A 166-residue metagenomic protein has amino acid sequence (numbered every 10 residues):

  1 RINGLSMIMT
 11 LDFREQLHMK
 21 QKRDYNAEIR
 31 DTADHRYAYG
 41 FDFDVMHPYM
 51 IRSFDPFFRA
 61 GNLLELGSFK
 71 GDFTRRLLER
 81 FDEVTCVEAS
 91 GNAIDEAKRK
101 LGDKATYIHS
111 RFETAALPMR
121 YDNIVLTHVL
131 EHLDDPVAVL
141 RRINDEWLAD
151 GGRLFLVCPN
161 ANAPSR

Functional and structural regions predicted by a protein language model:
I8-T127, V137-L140, L156: Conserved N-terminal segment of class I S-adenosyl-L-methionine
H128-H132: Short catalytic micro-motifs in class I SAM-dependent methyltransferases
D135-P136, R166: Conserved catalytic-core motifs of eukaryotic protein kinase domains, centered on the activation segment
V137-R153: A short glycine-rich, Lys/Arg-flanked "PGG" loop and its adjoining helix->strand segment in the class I
F155-R166: Conserved class I S-adenosyl-L-methionine
